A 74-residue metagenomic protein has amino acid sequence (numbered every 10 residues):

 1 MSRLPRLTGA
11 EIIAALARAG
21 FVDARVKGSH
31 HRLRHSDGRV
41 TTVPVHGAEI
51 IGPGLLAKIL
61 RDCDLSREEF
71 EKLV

Functional and structural regions predicted by a protein language model:
M1-V74: Basic nucleic-acid-binding interfaces
